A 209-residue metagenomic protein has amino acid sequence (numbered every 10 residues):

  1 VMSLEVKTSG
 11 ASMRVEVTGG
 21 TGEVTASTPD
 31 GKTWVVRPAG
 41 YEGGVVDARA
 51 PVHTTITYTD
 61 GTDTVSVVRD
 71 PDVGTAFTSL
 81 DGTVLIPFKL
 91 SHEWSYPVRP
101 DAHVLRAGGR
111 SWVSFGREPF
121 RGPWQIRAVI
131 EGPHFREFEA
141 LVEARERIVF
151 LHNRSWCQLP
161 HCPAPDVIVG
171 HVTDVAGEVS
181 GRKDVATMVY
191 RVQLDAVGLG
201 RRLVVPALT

Functional and structural regions predicted by a protein language model:
V1-T21, T33, R37-P38: Extracellular ectodomain segments of secreted/surface proteins
S3, V65-T209: Extracellular/virion structural assembly segments
V17-G19, R49-A50, I130: Non-cytosolic beta-sheet module surface loops
A39-V45: Short, solvent-exposed loop/turn segments in extracellular or other extracytoplasmic domains
D47-T55: Surface-exposed, short loops/turns at beta-strand junctions within beta-sandwich domains
T59-T62: Beta-strand-rich extracellular modules
